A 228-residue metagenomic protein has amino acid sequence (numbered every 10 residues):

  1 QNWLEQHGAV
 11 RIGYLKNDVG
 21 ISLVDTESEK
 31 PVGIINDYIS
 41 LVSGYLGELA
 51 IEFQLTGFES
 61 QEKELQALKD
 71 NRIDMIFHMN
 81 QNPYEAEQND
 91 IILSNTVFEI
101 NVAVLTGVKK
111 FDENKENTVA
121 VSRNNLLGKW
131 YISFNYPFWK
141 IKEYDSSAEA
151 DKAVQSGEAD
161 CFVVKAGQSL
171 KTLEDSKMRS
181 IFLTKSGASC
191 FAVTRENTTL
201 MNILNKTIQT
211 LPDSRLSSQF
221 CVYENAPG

Functional and structural regions predicted by a protein language model:
Q1-E85, K140-K152, L204: Extracytoplasmic small-molecule ligand-binding "clamshell" domains of the periplasmic binding protein/Venus flytrap
Q1-N2, G33-L46, V108-K129, S133 (+1 more regions): Extended ligand-binding regions for polar small-molecule ligands
R11, A103-L105, C190-A192: Residues embedded in well-ordered beta-strands
V19, N36, S40, E52-K115 (+2 more regions): Acidic, polar ligand-binding/catalytic clefts
D25-S28, D90, N101, N117-T118 (+2 more regions): Residues at structural and domain junctions
E27-I34, T56-S60, L68, T96 (+5 more regions): Extracytoplasmic/periplasmic, Sec-exported soluble proteins
V42, L46-A50, R72, F77-N80 (+7 more regions): Sec/Tat-exported extracytoplasmic proteins
N80, A103-T172: Pocket-lining segment of extracytoplasmic ligand-binding domains
